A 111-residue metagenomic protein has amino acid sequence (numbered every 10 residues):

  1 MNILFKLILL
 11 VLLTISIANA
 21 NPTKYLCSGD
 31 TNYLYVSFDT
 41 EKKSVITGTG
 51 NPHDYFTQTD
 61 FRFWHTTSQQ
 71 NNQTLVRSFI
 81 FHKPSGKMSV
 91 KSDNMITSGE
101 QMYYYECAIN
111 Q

Functional and structural regions predicted by a protein language model:
N2-L10: Sec-dependent signal peptide recognition, specifically the positively charged N-region followed immediately by
L10-N19: Hydrophobic h-region of N-terminal signal peptides that target proteins for export in Gram-negative bacteria
N19-K24, T40-K42, T49, H53 (+1 more regions): Structural boundary micro-motifs
N19-L26, K43, Q58-Q69, S85-V90: Short, hydrophobic/aromatic-rich segments at coil-to-beta transitions
K24-G48, Q69-K83: Short, solvent-exposed loop/hinge segments that bridge or flank secondary-structure elements
E41-T49, D54-F56, S78, P84 (+1 more regions): Surface-exposed acidic loop/strand-edge motifs in secreted or periplasmic proteins that form small linear binding
T97-Q111: Edge beta-strand at a domain terminus
